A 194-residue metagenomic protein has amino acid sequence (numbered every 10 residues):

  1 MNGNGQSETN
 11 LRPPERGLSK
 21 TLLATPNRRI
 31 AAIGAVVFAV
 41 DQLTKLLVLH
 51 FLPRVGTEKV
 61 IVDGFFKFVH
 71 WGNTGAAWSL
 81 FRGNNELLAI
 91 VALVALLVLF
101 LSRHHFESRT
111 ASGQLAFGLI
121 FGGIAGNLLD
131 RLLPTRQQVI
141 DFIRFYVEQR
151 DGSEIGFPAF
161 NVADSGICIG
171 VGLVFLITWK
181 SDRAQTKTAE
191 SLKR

Functional and structural regions predicted by a protein language model:
M1-R194: Alpha-helical transmembrane bundles and membrane-interface segments of multipass inner-membrane proteins
